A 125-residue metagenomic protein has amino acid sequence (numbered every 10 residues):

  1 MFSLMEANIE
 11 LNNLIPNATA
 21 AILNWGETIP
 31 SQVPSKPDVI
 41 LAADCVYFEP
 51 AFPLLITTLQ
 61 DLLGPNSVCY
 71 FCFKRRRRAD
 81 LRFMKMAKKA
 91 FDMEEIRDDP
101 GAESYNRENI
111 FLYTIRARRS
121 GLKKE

Functional and structural regions predicted by a protein language model:
M1-E125: S-adenosylmethionine-dependent methyltransferases
